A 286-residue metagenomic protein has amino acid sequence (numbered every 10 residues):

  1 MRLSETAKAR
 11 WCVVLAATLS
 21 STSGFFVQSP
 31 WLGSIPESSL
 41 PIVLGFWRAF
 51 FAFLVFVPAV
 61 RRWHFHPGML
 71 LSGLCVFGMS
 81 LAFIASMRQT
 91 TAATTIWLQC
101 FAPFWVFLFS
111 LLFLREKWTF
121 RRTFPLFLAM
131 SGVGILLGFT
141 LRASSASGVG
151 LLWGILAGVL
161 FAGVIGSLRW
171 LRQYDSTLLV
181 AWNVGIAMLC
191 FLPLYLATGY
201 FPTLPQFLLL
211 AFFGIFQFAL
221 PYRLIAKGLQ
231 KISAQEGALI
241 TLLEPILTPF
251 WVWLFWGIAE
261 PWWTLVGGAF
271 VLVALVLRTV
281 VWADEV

Functional and structural regions predicted by a protein language model:
M1-V43, L74, S131, A143-W170: Glycine-/small-residue-enriched transmembrane alpha-helix faces in small-molecule transporters and effluxers
R2-L3, G45-F50, G138-F139, L242-V286: C-terminal-most transmembrane helix of multi-pass membrane proteins
W11, L15, T95-F101, L168-A187 (+1 more regions): Helix-helix packing/entry segments at the starts of transmembrane helices
T22-G24, V60-T94, Q99, I135 (+1 more regions): Specific transmembrane alpha-helical segments of multi-pass solute transporters/efflux pumps, especially DMT/EamA
V27, W31-G78, W105-V106, L160-V164 (+2 more regions): Transmembrane alpha-helices of multi-pass small-molecule transport proteins
V43-F46, F50, I84-K117, A157 (+1 more regions): Specific alpha-helical transmembrane segments that line the substrate/conduction pathway and gating interfaces
V55-V60, A102-F127, I246-V266: C-terminal transmembrane-helix exit sites in multi-pass transporters
F56, V76, L108-F109, R121-T140 (+2 more regions): Hydrophobic transmembrane alpha-helices of multi-pass small-molecule transport proteins
